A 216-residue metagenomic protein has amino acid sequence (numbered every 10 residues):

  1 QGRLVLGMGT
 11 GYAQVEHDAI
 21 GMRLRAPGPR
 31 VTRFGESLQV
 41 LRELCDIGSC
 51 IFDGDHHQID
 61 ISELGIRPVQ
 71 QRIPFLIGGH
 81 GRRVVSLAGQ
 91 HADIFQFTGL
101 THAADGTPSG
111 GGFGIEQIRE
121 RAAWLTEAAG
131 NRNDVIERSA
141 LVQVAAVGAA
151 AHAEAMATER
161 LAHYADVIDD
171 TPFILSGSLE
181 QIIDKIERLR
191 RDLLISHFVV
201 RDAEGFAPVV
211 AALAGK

Functional and structural regions predicted by a protein language model:
Q1-K216: Active-site-adjacent structural elements that line small-molecule/cofactor binding pockets in enzymes
